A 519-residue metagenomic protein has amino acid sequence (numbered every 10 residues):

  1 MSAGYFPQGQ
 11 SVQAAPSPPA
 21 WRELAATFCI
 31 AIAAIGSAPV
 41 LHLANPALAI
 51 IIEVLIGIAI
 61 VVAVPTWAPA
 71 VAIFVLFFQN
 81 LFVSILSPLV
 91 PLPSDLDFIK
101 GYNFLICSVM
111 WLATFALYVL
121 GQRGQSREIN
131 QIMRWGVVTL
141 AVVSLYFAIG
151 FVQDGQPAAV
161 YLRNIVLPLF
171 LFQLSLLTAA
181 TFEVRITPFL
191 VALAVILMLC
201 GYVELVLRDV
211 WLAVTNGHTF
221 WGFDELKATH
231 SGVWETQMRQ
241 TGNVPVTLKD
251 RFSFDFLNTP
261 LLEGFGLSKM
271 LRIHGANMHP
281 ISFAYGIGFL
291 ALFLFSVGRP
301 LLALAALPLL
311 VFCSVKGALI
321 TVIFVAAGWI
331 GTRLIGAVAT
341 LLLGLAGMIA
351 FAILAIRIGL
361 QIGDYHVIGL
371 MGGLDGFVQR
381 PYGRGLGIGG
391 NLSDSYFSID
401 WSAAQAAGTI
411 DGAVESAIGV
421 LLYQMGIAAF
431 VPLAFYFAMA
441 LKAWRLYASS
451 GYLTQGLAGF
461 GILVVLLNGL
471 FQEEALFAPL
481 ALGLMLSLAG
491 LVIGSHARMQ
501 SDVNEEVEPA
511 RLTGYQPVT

Functional and structural regions predicted by a protein language model:
G4-A33, I51-I58, Q156-L199, I287-A355 (+2 more regions): Hydrophobic alpha-helical segments of polytopic membrane proteins
A59-I60, F115, L292, A327 (+4 more regions): Transmembrane alpha-helices of multi-pass inner-membrane enzymes
A59-L162, L169, I462-N468: N-terminal hydrophobic segments of proteins, predominantly signal-anchor/transmembrane helices of inner/organellar
T66-F74, Q125-V142, L174-L205, D209 (+1 more regions): Interfacial loop-to-transmembrane-helix boundary motif in multi-pass membrane proteins
F74-I85, F312-A318, G419-M425, L453-H496: Membrane helix-loop boundary segments at the extracytoplasmic
V137-I149, F170, T187-W211, S231-C313 (+1 more regions): Alpha-helical transmembrane segments of multi-pass inner-membrane proteins
L261-M278, I356-M425, W444-S450: Long extracytoplasmic/lumenal interhelical loops at the membrane interface of multi-pass membrane proteins
V297-L301, A306, I323-A327, Q424-L466: Hydrophobic transmembrane alpha-helices and their immediate junctions
